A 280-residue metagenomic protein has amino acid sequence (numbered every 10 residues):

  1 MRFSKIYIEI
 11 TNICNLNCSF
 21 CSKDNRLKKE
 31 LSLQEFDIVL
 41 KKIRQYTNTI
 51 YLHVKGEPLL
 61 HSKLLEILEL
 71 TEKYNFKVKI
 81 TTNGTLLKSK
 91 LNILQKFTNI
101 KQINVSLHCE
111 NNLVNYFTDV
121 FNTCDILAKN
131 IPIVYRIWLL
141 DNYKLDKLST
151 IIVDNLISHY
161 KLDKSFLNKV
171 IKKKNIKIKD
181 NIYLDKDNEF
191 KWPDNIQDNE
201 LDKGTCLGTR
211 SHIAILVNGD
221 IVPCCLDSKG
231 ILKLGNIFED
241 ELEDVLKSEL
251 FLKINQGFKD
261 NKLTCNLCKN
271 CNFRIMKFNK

Functional and structural regions predicted by a protein language model:
M1-I103, N111-T118, F278: Conserved alpha-helical substructure of the radical SAM core
C14, C18-C21, C206, C224-C225 (+1 more regions): Short cysteine clusters
R44, L91-L113, T150-K179: Structural recognition of alpha->loop->beta junctions
E110, I126-S158: Conserved strand-turn element in the central/C-terminal portion of the radical SAM core barrel that lines
L127-P132, S158-L201, L226-M276: C-terminal accessory region of radical SAM enzymes
T209-S211: Short loop/turn microsegments at loop-to-beta-strand junctions
I215-L216: Short, acidic, Ser/Thr-enriched surface-loop or helix-capping motifs
